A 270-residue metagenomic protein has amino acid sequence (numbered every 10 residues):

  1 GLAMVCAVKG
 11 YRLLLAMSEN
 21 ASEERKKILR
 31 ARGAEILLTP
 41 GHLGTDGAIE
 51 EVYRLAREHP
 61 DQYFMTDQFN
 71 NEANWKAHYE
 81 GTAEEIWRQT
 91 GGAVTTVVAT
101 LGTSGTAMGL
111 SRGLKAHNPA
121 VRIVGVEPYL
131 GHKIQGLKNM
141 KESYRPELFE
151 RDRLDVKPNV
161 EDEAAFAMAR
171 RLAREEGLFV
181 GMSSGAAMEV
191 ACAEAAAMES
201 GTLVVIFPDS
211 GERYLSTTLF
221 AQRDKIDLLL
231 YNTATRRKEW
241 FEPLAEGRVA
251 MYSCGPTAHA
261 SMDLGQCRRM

Functional and structural regions predicted by a protein language model:
G1-E58, K133-F149, S216-A221: Active-site-proximal loop->helix
G1-N20, A93-T106, L178, S183-A186: A short, small-residue-rich loop immediately preceding and capping a beta-strand
G1-R12, R30-A31, G109-N118, E189-E199: Alpha-helix C-terminal capping segments
C6, L29, T66, I86 (+7 more regions): Buried hydrophobic positions in well-ordered alpha/beta secondary-structure cores of metabolic enzymes
I49-Y53, D61-Q62, A116-M182, A197 (+1 more regions): Active-site/ligand-binding loops adjacent to catalytic centers
Y63-G102, G113, E163-L178: Active-site/ligand-binding-proximal alpha/beta "capping" segment
C192-I226: Phosphate-binding loop/pocket of nucleotide- and phosphate-handling active sites
T233-M270: N-terminal catalytic cores of NTP/NDP-binding nucleotidyl/phosphoryl-transfer enzymes
